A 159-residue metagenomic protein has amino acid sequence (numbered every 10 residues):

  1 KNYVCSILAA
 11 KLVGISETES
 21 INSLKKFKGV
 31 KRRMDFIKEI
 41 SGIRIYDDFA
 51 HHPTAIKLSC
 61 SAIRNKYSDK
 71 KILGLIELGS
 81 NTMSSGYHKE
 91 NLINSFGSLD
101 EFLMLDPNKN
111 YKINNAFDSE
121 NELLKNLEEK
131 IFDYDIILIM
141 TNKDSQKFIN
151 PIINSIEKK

Functional and structural regions predicted by a protein language model:
C5-K159: ATP-dependent carboxylate-amine ligase
